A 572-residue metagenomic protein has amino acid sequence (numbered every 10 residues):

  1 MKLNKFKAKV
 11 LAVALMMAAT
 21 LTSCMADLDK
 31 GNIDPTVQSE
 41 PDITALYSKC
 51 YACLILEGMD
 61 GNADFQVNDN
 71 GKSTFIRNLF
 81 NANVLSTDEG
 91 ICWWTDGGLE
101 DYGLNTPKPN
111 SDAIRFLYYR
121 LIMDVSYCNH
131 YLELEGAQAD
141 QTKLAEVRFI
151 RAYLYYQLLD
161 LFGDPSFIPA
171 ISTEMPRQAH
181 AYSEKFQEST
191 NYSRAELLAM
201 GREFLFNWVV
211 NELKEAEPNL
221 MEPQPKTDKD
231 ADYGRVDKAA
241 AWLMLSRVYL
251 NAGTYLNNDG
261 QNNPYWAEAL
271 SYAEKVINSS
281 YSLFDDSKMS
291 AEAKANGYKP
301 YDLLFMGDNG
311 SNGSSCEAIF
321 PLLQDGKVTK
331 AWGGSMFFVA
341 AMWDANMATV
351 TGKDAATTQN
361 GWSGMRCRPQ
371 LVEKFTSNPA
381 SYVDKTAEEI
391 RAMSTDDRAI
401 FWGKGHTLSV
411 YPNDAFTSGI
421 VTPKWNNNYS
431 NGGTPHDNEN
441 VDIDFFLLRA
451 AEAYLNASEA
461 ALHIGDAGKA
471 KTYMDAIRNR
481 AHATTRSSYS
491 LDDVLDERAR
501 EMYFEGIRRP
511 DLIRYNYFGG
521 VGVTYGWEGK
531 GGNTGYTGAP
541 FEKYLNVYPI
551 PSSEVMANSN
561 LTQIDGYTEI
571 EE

Functional and structural regions predicted by a protein language model:
L3, A8, A14, A18-L46 (+6 more regions): Bacterial Sec-dependent N-terminal signal peptides
C24-F75, S559-E572: Membrane-proximal, proline-rich intrinsically disordered regions
E40, T44, S48, A52 (+5 more regions): Conserved, well-structured interaction surfaces
D96-T106, C367-R449: Flexible, polar/acidic helix-loop-strand segments at domain edges
L159-L161, S166, N251-G260, G465: Short coil/turn linking the two alpha-helices of tandem helical-hairpin repeats
R247, N251-T254, L270, V276-M365: Polar, glycine-rich mid-to-C-terminal structural blocks that act as macromolecule-binding/assembly scaffolds
